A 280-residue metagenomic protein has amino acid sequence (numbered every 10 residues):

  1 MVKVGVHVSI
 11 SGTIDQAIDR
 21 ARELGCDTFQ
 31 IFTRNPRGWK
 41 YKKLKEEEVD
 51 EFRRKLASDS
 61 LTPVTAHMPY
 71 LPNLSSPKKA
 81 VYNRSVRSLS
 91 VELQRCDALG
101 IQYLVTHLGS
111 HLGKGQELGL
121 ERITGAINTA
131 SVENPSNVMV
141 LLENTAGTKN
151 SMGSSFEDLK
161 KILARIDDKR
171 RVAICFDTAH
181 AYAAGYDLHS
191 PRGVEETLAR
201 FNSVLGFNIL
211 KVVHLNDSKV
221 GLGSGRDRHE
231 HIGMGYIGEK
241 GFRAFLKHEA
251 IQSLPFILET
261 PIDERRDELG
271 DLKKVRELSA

Functional and structural regions predicted by a protein language model:
M1-M68, P72-V91: N-terminal pre-domain/capping segments
H7-S11, R34-P36, P69-L71, G109-H111 (+4 more regions): Active-site beta-loop-alpha junctions enriched in small/polar residues
D19-G25, K45-T65, V91-G100, N128-S136 (+3 more regions): Acidic (Asp/Glu)-rich catalytic clusters
A21, H67, S85, C96 (+5 more regions): Conserved, mostly hydrophobic/aromatic
Q30, K211-H214, S253-T260: Conserved active-site loop/cleft motifs that coordinate metal ions or position small ligands
S58, L74-A173: Active-site acidic/histidine proton-transfer and metal-coordination neighborhood in alpha/beta enzyme cores
A80-L93, Q116-T129, S155-A164, R192-A199 (+2 more regions): Short, electropositive alpha-helical surface patch
T129-E230: Acidic/histidine-rich catalytic cores of soluble enzymes
